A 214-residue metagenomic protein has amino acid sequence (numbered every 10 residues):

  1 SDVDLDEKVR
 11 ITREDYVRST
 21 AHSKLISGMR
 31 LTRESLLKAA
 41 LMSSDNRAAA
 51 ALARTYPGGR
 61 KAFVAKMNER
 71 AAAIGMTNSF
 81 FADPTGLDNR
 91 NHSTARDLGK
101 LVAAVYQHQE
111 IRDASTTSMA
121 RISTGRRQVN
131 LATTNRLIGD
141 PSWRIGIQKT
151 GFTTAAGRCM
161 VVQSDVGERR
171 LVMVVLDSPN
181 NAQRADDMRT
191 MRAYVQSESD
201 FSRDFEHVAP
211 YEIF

Functional and structural regions predicted by a protein language model:
S1-R96, V105-Q109: Active-site-adjacent loops and short helices of periplasmic peptidoglycan-processing enzymes
G59-F214: Penicillin-recognizing serine hydrolase domain
